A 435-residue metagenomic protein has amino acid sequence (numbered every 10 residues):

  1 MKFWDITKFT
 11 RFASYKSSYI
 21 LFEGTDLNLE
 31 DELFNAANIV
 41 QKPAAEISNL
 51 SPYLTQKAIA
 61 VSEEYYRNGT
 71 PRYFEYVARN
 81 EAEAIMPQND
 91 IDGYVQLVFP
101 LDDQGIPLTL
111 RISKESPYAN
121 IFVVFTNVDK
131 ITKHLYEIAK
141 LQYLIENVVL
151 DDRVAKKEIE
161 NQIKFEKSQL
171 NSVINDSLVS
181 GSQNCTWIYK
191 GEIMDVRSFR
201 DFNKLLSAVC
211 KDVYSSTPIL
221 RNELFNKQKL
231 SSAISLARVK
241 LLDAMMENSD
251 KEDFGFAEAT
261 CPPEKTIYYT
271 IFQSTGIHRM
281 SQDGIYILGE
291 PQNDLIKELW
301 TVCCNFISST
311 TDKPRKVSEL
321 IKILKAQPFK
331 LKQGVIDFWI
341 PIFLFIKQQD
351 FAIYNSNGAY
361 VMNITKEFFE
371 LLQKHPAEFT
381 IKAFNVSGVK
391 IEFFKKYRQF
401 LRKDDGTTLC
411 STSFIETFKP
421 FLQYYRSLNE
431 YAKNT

Functional and structural regions predicted by a protein language model:
M1-T435: Extended alpha-helical scaffold and adjacent linker segments that couple domains and build interaction/assembly
